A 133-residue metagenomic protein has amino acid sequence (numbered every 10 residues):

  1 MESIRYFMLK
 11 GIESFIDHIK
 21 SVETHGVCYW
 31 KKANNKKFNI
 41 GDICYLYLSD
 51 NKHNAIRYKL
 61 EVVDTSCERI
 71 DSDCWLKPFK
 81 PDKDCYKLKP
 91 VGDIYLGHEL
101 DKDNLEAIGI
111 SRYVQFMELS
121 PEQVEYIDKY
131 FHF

Functional and structural regions predicted by a protein language model:
M1-M8, H25-A33, R69-F133: Contiguous surface segments at macromolecular interaction interfaces
L9-K10, Y47: Short His-Asn-centered micro-motif
K10-H25: Short, basic/aromatic beta-hairpin or loop at an interaction surface
I16, H53, C67-I70: Eukaryotic short linear interaction motifs
K36-L48: Short coil-to-beta transition motif at edge beta-strands of beta-rich domains
I40-D42, I56-Y58, D84-Y86: A generic structural signal for short beta-strands and their flanking turns/coil linkers
L48-N54: Short, charged beta-turn/beta-strand-edge "cap" motif at the junction between a beta-strand and an adjacent loop
A55-T65: Short beta-strand-centered aromatic/proline hotspots
